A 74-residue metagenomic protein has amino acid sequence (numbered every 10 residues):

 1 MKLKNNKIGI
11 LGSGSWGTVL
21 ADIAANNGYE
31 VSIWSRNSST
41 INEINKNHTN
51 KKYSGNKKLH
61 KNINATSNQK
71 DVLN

Functional and structural regions predicted by a protein language model:
M1-K57, I63-N68: NAD(P)+-binding Rossmann beta1-loop-alpha1 motif at the extreme N-terminus of oxidoreductases
V72-N74: A short, aliphatic-rich alpha-helical micro-motif
